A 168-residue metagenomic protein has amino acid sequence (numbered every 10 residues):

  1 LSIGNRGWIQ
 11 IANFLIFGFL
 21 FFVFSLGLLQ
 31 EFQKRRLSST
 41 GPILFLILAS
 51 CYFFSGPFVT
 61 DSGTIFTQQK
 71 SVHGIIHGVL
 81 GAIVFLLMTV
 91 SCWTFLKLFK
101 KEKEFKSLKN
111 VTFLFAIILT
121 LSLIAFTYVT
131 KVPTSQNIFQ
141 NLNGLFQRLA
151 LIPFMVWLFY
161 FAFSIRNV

Functional and structural regions predicted by a protein language model:
L1-F19: Interfacial helix-start motif at the membrane-water boundary
L1-N5, G63-I75, V132-N143: Membrane-interface interhelical loops and short amphipathic "cap" helices that link adjacent transmembrane segments
R6-Q10, L142-P153: Membrane-interface transmembrane-helix boundary segments in multi-pass integral membrane proteins
F24-L26, F85-E104, L158-I165: Alpha-helical transmembrane segments in multipass membrane proteins, preferentially the mid-helix core
Q33-L48, E104-I117: Interfacial segments of alpha-helical transmembrane regions
Y52-F66, T120-N137: C-terminal ends of transmembrane alpha-helices and the immediately adjacent extracellular/lumenal or cytosolic loop
F54-K100: Membrane-proximal helix-loop-helix units in multi-pass membrane proteins
L121-Q136, Q147-V168: C-terminal transmembrane-bundle signature of multipass membrane proteins, characterized by strong activation on
